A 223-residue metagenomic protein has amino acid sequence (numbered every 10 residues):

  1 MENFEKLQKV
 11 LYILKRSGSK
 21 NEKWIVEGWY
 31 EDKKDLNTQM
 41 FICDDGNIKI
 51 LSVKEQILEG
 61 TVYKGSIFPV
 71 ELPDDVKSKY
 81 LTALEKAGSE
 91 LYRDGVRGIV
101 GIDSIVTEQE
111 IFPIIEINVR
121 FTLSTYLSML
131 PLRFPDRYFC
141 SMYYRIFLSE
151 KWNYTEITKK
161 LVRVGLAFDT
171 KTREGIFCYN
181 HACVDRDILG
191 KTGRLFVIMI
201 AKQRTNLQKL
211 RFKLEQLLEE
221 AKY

Functional and structural regions predicted by a protein language model:
E2-L58, V106-P113: Phosphate-binding site of ATP-dependent enzymes
L7-V10, Y126, L210: Hydrophobic side chains in well-ordered alpha-helices
V10-S17, A83-E90, R133, K213 (+1 more regions): Generic, well-ordered alpha-helical scaffold segments in large soluble proteins
R16, K23, G28, V62-Q109 (+1 more regions): A long amphipathic alpha-helix within ATP-dependent nucleotide-binding catalytic cores
G28-K33, M40-K86, N118-F147: ATP-dependent carboxylate/phosphate-activation module, predominantly the ATP-grasp catalytic core and closely related
K33, R97-I99, T192: Short Gly/Ser/Thr- and Asp/Glu-enriched loop/turn motifs at secondary-structure junctions
R97, P113-N118: Active-site capping/gating regions of soluble enzymes
D136-Y223: Peripheral (often C-terminal) accessory segments that flank ATP-dependent C-N-forming ligase machineries
